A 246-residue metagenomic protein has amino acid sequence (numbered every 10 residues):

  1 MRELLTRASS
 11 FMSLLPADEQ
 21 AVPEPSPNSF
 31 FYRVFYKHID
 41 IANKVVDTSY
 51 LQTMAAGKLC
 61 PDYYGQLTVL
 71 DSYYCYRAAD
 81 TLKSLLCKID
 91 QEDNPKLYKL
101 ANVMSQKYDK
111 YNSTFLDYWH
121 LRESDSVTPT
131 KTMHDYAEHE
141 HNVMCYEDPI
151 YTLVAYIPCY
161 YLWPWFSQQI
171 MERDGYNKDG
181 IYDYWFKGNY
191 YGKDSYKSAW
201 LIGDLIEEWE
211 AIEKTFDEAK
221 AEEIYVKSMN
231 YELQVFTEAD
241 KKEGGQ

Functional and structural regions predicted by a protein language model:
L4, S9-S10: Serine/threonine-rich intrinsically disordered cytosolic regulatory regions enriched for phosphorylation sites
L14-D18, R33-L59, A78, G203-A211: Short alpha-helical hairpin
L15-F30, H139-E140, P149, Q234-T237 (+1 more regions): Hydrophobic alpha-helical segments
P25, V69, D93-K197, V226 (+1 more regions): Active-site-proximal alpha-helical scaffolds that flank and shape metal-associated catalytic sites
I39-K44, K58-K88, Y151-P164: Alpha-helical bundle segments that constitute or directly flank the non-heme di-iron/ferroxidase center
Q66-Y76, Q106, N230-Q234, K241: K/E-rich alpha-helical interaction surfaces of small helical-bundle regulatory domains
I89-N94, K214-A219: Structural helix-adjacent loops and short alpha-helical linkers that scaffold large soluble proteins
A219-Q246: Acidic, carboxylate-rich catalytic segments that either coordinate divalent cations
